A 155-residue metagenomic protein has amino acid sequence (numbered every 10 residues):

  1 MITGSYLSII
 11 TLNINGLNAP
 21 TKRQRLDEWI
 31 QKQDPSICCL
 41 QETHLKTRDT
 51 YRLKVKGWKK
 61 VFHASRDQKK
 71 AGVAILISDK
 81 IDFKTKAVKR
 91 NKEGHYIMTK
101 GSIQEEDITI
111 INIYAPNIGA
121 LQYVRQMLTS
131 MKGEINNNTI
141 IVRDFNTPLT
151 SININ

Functional and structural regions predicted by a protein language model:
M1-N155: A shared catalytic/ligand-binding motif for oxyanion handling
